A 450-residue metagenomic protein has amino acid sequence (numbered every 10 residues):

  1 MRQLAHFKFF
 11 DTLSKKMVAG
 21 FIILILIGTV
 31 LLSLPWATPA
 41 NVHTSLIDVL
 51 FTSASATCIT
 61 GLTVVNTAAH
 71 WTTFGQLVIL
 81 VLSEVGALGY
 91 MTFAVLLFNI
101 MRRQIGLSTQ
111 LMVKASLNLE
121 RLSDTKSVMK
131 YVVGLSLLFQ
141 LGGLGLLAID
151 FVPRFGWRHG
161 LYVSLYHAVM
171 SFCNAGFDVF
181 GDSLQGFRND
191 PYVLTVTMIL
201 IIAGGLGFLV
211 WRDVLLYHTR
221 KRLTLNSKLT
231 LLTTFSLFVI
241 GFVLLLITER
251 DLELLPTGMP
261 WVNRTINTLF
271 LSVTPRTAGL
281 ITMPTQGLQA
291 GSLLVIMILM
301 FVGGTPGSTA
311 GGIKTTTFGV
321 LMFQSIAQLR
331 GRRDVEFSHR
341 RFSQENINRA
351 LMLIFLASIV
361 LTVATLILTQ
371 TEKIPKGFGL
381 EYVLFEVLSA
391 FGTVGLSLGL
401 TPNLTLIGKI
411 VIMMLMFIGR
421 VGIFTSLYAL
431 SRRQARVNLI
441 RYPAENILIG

Functional and structural regions predicted by a protein language model:
M1-G450: Membrane-proximal intracellular helices of multi-pass ion channels
